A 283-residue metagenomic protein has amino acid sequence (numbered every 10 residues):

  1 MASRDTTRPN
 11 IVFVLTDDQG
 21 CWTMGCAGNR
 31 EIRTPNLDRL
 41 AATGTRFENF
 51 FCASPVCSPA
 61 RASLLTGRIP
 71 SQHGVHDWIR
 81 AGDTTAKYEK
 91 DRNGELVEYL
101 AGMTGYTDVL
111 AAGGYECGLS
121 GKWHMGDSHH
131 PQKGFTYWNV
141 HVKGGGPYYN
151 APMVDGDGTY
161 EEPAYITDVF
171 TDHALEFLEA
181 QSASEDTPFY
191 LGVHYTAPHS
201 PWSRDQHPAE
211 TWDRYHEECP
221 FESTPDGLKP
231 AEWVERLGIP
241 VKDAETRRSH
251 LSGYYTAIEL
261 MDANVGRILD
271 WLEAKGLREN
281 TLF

Functional and structural regions predicted by a protein language model:
S3-P9, T16-I32, V142-L282: Active-site-proximal cap/lid insertion segments
R4-R8, R33, R39-A42, V56-S58 (+4 more regions): Extracellular/periplasmic catalytic domains that process cell-envelope and extracellular macromolecules
F13-V14, G20-G118, Y137, K143: Active-site segment of extracytoplasmic enzymes that catalyze sulfate/phosphate-ester chemistry
F47, S71-H73, H129, P198-R204: Secretory-pathway/luminal and periplasmic proteins that interact with or process carbohydrate-rich
C52, A62, H129-K133, Y149-A151 (+1 more regions): Short aromatic-enriched loop/helix-cap "lid" or pocket-rim segments at secondary-structure transitions that line
W123-G126: Short, polar loop motifs at secondary-structure junctions
K133-G134, L175: Short, structured coil segments at secondary-structure junctions
